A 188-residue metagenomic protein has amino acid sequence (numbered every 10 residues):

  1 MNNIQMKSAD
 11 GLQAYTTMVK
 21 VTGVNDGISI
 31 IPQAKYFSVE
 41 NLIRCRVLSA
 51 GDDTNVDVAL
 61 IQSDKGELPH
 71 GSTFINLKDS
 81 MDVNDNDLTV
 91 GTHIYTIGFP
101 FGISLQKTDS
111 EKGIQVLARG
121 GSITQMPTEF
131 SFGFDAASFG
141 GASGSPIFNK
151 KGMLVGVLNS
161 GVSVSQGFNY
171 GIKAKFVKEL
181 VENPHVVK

Functional and structural regions predicted by a protein language model:
M1-L68: Conserved catalytic-core segment of clan PA serine endopeptidases
M1-V21, N25, H70-G71, F101-G102 (+3 more regions): C-terminal cap/linker of serine protease catalytic domains
P32-G51, T73, L77-F132, A137-A142 (+1 more regions): Flexible, gly/ser-rich surface segments that form the specificity/activation loops bordering the active-site cleft
A59, Y95, M153-G156: Protein kinase-like catalytic core scaffold
D64-G66, G121-E129, E182-V187: Short, positively charged
G144-P146: Beta-propeller and closely related beta-sheet repeat lectin domains
N149: Short, acidic, Ser/Thr-enriched surface-loop or helix-capping motifs
